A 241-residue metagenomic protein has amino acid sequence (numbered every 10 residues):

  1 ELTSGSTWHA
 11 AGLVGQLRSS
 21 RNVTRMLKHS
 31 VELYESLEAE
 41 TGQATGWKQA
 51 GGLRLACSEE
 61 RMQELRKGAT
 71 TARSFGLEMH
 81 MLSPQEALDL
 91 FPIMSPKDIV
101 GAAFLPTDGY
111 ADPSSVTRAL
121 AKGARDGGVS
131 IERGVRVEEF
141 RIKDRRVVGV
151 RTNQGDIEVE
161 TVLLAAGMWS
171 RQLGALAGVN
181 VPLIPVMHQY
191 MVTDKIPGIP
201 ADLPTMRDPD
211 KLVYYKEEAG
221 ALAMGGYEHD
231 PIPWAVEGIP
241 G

Functional and structural regions predicted by a protein language model:
E1-W8: Glycine-rich FAD pyrophosphate-binding loop
T3, T152-T205: Central helical "cap/lid" subdomain
W8-L17, G101, G238-G241: A short small-residue
A11-L90, D210-Y215, A219-A223: Dinucleotide-binding Rossmann-like beta1-alpha1 core, especially the glycine-rich loop that anchors the ADP
R18, G167-M168, E228: Short glycine-/small-residue-rich Rossmann-like dinucleotide-binding loops
E60, F91-I99, R141-V148: A short, glycine/Asx- and small/polar-enriched loop/turn that sits immediately N-terminal to a beta-strand
A102-T161, A165, W169: Helical element adjacent to the flavin cofactor pocket in flavoenzyme catalytic cores
N180, K195-G241: Active-site lid/adjacent beta-loop-alpha segment flanking the redox-cofactor pocket in flavoenzymes
